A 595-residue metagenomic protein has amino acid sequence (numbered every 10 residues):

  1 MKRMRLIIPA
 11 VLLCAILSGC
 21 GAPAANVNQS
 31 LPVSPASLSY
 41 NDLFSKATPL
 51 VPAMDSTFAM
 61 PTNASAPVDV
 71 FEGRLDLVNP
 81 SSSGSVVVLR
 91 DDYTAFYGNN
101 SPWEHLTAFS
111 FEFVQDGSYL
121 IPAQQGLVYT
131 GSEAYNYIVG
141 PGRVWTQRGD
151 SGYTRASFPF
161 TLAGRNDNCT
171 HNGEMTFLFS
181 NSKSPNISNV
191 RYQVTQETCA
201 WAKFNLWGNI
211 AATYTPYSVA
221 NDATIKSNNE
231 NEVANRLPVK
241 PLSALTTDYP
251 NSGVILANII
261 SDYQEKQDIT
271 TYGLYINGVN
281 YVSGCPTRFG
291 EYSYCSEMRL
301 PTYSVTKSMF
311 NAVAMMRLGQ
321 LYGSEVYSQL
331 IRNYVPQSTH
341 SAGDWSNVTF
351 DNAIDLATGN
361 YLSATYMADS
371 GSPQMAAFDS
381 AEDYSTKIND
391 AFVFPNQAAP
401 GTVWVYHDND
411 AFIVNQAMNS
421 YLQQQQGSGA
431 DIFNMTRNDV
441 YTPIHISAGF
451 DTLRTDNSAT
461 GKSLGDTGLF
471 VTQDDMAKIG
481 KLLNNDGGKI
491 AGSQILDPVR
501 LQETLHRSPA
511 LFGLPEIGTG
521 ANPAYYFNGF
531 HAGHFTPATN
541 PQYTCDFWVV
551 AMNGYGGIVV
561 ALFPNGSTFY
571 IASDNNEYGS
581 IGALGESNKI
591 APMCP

Functional and structural regions predicted by a protein language model:
I16-G19: C-terminal motif of bacterial Sec signal peptides marking the signal peptidase cleavage site
V27-S180, S184-S188: Long, solvent-exposed N-terminal ectodomains/accessory regions that are displayed to the extracellular/lumenal milieu
P35-F58, T62, E72, L321-Y361 (+3 more regions): Active-site helix/loop module of the DD-peptidase/beta-lactamase fold, centered on the serine-lysine SxxK catalytic
S101, T107-V114, L127-T130, Y137-N251 (+1 more regions): Structured C-terminal helix/loop/strand segments within mature extracytoplasmic catalytic/sensor domains
T247-Y272, H340-I446, V471-A477, K481-N485: Active-site-adjacent helix/loop patches that line small-molecule binding or acyl-intermediate pockets
P250-Y294, V559-V560, T568-Y570: A short, well-structured edge-of-sheet supersecondary motif
P301-V326, V414-M418, M476-I479, L483: Active-site SXXK
T386-F392, A398-H407, S420-G427, F450-P564 (+2 more regions): Penicillin-binding protein/beta-lactamase superfamily catalytic region
